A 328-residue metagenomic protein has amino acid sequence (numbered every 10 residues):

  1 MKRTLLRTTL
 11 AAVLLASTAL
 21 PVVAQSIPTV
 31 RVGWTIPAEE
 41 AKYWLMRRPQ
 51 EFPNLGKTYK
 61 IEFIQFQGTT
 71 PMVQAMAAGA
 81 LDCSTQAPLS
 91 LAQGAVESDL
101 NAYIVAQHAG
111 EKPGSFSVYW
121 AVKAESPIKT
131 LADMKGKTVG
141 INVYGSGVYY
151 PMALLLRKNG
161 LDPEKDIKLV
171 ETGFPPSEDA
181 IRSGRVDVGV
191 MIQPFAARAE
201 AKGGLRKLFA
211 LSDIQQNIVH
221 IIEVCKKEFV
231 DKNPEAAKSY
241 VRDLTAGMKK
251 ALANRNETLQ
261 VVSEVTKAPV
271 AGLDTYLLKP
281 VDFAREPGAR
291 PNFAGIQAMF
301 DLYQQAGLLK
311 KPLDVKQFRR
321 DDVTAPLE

Functional and structural regions predicted by a protein language model:
M1-L10: Bacterial N-terminal signal peptides that target proteins for export
T9-A19: Bacterial N-terminal signal peptides
L20-A24: Sec/Tat signal peptide C-region and signal peptidase I cleavage site
Q25-L161, K168-E171, D187-Q193, N217: Short, glycine-/small- and polar/acidic-enriched structural segments that line small-molecule recognition paths
A80, T85, A95-S98, T138-V143 (+7 more regions): Sec/Tat-exported extracytoplasmic proteins
L89, E164, L169, P175-E264: Pocket-lining segment of extracytoplasmic ligand-binding domains
D231-L308: Secondary-structure end/capping motifs
F300-E328: Conserved C-terminal helix/tail region of periplasmic/extracytoplasmic solute-binding proteins
